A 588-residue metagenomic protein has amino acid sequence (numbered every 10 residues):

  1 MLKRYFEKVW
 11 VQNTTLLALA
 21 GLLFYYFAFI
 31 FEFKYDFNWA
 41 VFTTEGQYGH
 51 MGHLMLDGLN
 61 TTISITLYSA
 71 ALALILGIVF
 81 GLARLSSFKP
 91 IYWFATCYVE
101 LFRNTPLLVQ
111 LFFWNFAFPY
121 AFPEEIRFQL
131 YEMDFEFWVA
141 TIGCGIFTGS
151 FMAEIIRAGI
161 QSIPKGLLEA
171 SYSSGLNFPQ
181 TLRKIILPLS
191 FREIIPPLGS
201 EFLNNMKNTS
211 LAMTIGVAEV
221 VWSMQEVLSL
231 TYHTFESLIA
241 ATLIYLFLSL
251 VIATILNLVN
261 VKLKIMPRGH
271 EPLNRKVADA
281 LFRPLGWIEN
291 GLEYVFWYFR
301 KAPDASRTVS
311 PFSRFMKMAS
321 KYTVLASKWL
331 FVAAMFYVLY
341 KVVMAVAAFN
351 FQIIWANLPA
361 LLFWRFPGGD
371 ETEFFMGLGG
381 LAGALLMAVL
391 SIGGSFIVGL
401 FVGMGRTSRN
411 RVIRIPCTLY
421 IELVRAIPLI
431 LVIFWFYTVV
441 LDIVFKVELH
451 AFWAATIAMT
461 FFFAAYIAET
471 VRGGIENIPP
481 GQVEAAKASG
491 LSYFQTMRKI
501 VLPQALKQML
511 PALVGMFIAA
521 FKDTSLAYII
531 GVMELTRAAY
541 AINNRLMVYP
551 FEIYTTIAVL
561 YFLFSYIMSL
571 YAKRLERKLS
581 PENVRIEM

Functional and structural regions predicted by a protein language model:
M1-M588: Transmembrane alpha-helices and adjacent helix-loop boundaries
